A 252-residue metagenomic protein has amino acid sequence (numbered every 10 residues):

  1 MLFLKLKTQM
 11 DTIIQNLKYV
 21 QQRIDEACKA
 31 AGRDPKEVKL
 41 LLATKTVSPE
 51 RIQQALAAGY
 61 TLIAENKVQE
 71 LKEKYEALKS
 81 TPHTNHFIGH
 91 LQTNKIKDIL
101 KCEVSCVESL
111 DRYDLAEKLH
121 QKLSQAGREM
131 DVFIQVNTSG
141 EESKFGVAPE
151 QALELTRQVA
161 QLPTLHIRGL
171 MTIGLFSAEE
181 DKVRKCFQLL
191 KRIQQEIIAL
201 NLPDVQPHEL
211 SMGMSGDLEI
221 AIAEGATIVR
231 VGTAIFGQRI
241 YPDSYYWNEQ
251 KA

Functional and structural regions predicted by a protein language model:
L6-R192, I197-G216, E224, F236-Q238: Conserved alpha/beta-domain cores
T227-I228: Divalent-metal-activated hydrolytic enzyme cores
P242-A252: Active-site loop ensemble at the mouth of alpha/beta enzyme cores that anchors a bound cofactor
